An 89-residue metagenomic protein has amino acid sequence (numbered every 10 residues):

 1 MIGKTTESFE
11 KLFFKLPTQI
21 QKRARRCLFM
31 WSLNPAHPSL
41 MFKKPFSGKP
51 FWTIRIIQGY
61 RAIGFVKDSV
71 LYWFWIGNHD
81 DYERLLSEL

Functional and structural regions predicted by a protein language model:
M1-C27: Arg/Lys-rich, positively charged N-terminal/basic patches that mediate binding to nucleic acids
I2-K4, I56-L89: Enriched for short, Lys/Arg-rich terminal
G3, K22, A36-S39, I76: Non-catalytic, surface-exposed connector residues within folded enzymatic/regulatory domains
E10, L28-W31, W52, W73-W75: Tryptophan-centered motif/residue detector
T18-K22, W52, Q58: Short alpha-helical segments used as structural interaction elements across diverse proteins
K22-A24, K44, A62: Hydrophobic alpha-helical segments, especially transmembrane helices and their immediate juxtamembrane helical caps
F29-R55: A short, surface-exposed loop/turn module that caps and links secondary-structure elements
